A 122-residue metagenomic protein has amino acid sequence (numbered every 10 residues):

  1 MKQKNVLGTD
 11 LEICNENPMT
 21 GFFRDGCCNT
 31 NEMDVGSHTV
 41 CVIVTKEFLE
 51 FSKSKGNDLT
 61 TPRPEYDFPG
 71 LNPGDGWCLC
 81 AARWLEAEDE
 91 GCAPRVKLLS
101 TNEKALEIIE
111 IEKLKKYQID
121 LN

Functional and structural regions predicted by a protein language model:
M1-E47, Q118-D120: Extended boundary segments
I43-D58: Short, basic/aromatic beta-hairpin or loop at an interaction surface
T60-D67: Short alpha-helix capping/helix-loop boundary micro-motifs
W84-E107: Short, compositionally biased
N102-N122: Glycine- and charge-enriched low-complexity intrinsically disordered segments
